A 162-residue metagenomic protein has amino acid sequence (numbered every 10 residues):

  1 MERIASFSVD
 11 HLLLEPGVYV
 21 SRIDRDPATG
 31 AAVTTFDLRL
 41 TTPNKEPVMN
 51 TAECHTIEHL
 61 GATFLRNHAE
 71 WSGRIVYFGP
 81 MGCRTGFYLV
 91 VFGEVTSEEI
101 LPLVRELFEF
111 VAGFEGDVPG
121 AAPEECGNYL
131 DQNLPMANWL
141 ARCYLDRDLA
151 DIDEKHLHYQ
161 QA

Functional and structural regions predicted by a protein language model:
M1-E53, I57-L65: His/Glu-rich zincin catalytic helix
A5, A28-A32, A52, A62 (+7 more regions): A sequence-composition feature that detects small, non-aromatic residues
P43, P47-E99: M16/MPP (pitrilysin/insulinase) zinc-metallopeptidase core fold and M16-derived inactive scaffolds
F78-A150: Active-site-adjacent, His/Asp/Glu-enriched structural segments that form or flank metal-binding and acid/base networks
D146-A162: Histidine-acidic residue clusters that define the catalytic metal-binding segment of zinc metallopeptidase domains
